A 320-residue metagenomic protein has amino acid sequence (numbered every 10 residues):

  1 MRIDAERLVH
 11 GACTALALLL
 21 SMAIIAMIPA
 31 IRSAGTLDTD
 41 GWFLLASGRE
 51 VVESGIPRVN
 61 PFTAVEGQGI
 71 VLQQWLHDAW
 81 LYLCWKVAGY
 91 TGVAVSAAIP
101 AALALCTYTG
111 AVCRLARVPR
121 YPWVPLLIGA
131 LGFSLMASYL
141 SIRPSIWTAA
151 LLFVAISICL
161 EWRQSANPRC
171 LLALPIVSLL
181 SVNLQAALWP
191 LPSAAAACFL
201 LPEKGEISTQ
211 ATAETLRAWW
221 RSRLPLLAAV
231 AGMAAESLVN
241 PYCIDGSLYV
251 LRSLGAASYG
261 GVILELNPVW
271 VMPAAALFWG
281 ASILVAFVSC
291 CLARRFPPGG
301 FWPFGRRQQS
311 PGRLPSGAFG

Functional and structural regions predicted by a protein language model:
M1-P29, G299: Start-transfer (signal-anchor) and selected internal transmembrane alpha helices of multi-pass inner/ER membrane
D40, V52-P57, A186-L292, F296: Transmembrane catalytic cores of multi-pass membrane glycosyltransferases and polysaccharide-assembly enzymes
V65-T91, V95, I99: Short hydrophobic/aromatic helix or loop-helix immediately within or flanking a transmembrane segment in polytopic
V95-R117: Transmembrane-helix motifs of polytopic, lipid-linked glycan transferases
L126, I158-L179, R223-A228, F301-P303: Short hydrophobic alpha-helices at membrane interfaces in multi-pass membrane enzymes
G132-M136, I158, C170-A186, A196 (+2 more regions): Membrane-interface alpha helices of multi-pass inner-membrane proteins
Y139-W147: Short acidic/glycine- and proline-prone juxtamembrane loop motifs at membrane-interface regions of multi-pass membrane
A155-L171, E206, S282-L292: Membrane-interface transmembrane helices that cradle and orient dolichyl/undecaprenyl
